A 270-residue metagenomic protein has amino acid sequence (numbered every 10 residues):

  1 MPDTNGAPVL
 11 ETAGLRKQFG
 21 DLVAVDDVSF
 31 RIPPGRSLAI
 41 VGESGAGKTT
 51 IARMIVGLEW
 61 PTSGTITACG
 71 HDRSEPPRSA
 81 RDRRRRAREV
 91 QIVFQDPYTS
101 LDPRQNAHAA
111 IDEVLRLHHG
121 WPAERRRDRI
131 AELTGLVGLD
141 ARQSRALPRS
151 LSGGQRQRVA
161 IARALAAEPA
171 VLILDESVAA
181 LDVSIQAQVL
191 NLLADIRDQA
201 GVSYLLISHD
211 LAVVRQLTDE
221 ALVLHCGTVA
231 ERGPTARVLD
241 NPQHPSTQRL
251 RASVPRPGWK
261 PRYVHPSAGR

Functional and structural regions predicted by a protein language model:
V56: Helix-to-loop junction immediately C-terminal to a conserved catalytic motif
G64-E75: Conserved ABC transporter NBD signature motif
R73-Q91, A109, L117, A123 (+1 more regions): ABC ATPase NBD coupling module
E124-R142, R251-A252: Conserved ABC ATPase "signature" region
L147-L151, Q155: Conserved ABC ATPase signature
E168: Conserved catalytic motifs of ABC-family nucleotide-binding domains
V229-G233: ABC ATPase "signature
